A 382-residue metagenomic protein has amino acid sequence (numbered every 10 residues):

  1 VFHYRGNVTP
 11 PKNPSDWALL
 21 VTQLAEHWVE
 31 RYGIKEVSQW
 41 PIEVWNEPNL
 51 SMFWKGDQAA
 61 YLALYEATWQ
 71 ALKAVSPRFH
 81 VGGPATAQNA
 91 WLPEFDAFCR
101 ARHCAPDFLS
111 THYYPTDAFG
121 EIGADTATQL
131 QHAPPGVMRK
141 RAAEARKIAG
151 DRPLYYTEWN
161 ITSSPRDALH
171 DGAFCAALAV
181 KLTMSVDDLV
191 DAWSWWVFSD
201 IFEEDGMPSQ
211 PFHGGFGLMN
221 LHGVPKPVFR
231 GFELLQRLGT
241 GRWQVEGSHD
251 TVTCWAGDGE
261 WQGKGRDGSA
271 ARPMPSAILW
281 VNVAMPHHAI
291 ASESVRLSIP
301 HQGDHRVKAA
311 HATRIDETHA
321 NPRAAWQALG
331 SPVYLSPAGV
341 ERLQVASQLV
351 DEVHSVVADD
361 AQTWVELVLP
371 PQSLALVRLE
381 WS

Functional and structural regions predicted by a protein language model:
V1-R31, V37-Q39, Y156: Substrate-binding cleft of extracellular glycoside hydrolase catalytic domains
V1-S15, P48-K55, F119-A127, S164-H170: Surface-exposed, active-site-proximal loop segments in enzymatic domains
V21-L24, Q58-W193, P211: Noncatalytic carbohydrate-binding groove/subsite architecture in carbohydrate-active enzymes
I42, N46, T157: Active-site flanking residues adjacent to catalytic metal/cofactor-binding acidic residues
Y156-R266, A270-I290: Aromatic/acidic polysaccharide-binding cleft in carbohydrate-active enzymes
D250-R306, A310-A328, P371-R378: Carbohydrate-binding surface patches
Q302-D360, W364: Acidic, Ser/Thr/Pro-rich beta/coil linker or hinge segments at domain junctions
V356-S382: Beta-strand-rich recognition/accessory modules
